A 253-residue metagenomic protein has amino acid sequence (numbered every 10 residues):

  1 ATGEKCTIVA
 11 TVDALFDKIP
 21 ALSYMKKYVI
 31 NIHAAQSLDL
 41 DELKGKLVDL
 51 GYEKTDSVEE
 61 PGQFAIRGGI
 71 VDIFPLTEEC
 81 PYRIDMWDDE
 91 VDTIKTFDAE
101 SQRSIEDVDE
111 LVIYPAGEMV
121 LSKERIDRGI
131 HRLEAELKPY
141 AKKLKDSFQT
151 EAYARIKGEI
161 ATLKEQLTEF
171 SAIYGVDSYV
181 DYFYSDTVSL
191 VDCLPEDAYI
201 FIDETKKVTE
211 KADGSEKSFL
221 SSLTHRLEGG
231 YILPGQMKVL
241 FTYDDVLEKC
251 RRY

Functional and structural regions predicted by a protein language model:
A1-Y253: ASCE RecA-like P-loop NTPase motor cores that couple ATP hydrolysis to mechanical translocation on nucleic acids
